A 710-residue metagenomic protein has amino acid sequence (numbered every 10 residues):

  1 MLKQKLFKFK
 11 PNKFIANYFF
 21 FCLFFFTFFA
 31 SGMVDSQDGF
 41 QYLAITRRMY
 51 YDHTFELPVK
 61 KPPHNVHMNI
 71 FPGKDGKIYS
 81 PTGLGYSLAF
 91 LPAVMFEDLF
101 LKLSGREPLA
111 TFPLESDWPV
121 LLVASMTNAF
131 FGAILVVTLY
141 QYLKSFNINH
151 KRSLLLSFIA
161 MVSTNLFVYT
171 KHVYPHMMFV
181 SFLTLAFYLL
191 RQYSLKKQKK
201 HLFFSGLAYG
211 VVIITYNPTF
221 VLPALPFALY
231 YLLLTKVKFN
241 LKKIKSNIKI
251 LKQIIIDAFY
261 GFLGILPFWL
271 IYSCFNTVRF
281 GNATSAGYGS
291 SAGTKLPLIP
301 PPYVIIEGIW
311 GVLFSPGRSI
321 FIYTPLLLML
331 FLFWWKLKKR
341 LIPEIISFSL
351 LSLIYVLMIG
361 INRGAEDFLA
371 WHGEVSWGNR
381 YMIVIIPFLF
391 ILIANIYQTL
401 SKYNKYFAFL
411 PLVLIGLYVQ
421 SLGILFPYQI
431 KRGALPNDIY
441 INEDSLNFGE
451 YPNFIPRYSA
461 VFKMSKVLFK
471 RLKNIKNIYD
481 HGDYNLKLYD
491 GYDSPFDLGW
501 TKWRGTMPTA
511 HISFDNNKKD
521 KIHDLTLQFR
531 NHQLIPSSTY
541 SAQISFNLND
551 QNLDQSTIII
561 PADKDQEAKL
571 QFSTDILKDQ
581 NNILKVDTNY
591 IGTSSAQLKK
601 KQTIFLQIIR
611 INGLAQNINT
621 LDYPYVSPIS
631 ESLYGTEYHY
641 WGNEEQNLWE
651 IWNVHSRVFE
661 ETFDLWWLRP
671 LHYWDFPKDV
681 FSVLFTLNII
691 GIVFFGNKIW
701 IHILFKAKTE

Functional and structural regions predicted by a protein language model:
L2-G499, I544, Y625-E710: Membrane-proximal envelope and lipid/glycan-remodeling enzymes
I475-D679: Basic, ligand-binding patches in group-transfer machinery, especially extracytoplasmic/periplasmic segments
